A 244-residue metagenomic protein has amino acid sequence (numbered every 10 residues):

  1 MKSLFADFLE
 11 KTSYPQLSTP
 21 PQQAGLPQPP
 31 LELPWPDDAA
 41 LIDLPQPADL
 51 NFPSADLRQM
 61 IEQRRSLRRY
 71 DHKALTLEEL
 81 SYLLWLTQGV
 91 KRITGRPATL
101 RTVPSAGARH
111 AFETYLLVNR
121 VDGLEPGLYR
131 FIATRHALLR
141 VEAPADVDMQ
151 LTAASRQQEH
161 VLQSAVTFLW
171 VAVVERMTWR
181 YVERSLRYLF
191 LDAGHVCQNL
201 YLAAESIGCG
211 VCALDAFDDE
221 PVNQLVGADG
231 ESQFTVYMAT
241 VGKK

Functional and structural regions predicted by a protein language model:
M1-W170, V174-E175, A216-K244: N-terminal accessory segments that position/regulate proteins before the catalytic core
R176-R180: Short acidic/His/Gly/Ser-rich catalytic and metal-binding motifs that mark active-site loops of diverse hydrolases
R184-D192: Short pre-catalytic strand/loop immediately N-terminal to key active-site residues, enriched for Gly-Thr
A204-P221: Glycine-rich phosphate/pyrophosphate-binding loops and their adjacent beta-strand/loop elements at enzyme active sites
